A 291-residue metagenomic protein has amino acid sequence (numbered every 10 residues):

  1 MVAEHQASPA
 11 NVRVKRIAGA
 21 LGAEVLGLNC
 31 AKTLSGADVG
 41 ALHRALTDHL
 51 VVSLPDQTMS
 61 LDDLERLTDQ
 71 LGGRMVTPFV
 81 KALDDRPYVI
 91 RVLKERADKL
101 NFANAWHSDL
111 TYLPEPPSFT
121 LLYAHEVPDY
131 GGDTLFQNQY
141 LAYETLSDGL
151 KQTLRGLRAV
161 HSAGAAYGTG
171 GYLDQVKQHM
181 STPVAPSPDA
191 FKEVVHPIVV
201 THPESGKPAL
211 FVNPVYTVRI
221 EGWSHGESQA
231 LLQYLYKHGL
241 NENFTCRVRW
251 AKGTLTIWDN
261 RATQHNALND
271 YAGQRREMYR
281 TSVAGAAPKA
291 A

Functional and structural regions predicted by a protein language model:
V2-L255, N260-A291: Non-heme Fe(II) oxygenase catalytic core, chiefly the N-lobe of the double-stranded beta-helix
